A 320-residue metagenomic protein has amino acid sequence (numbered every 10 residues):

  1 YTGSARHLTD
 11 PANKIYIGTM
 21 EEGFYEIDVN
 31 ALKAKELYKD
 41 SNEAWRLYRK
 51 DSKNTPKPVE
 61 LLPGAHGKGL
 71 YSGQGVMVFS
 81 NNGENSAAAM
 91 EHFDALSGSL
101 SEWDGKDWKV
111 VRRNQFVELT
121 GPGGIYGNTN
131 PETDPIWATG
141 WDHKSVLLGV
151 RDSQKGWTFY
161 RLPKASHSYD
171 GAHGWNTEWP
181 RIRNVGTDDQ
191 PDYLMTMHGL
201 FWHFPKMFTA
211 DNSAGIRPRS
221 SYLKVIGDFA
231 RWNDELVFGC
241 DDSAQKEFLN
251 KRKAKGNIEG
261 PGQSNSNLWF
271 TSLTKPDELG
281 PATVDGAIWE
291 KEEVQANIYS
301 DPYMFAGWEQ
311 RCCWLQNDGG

Functional and structural regions predicted by a protein language model:
Y1-S4, D10, K14, M20-K68 (+4 more regions): Trp- and S/T/G-rich repeat-edge/linker motifs of beta-rich repeat architectures
A12-K14, Q74-V76, T133-I136, D189-D192 (+1 more regions): Short coil/turn segments that connect the beta-strands within blades of beta-propeller domains
T19-M20, F79-G83, W137-D142, Q190-P191 (+2 more regions): Recurrent small/Gly-Pro-centered beta-turn motifs in extracellular repeat architectures
V29, G69-L70, Q74-G83: Compact, aliphatic and Gly/Pro-tolerant "microcore" segments centered on a short helix or tight beta-hairpin and their
P191-T196, K224-K253, F305-W308: Extended polysaccharide-engagement surfaces of secreted carbohydrate-active enzymes
I298-M304: Extracellular, repeat-based ectodomains that mediate carbohydrate processing or recognition
C312-Q316: Short edge beta-strand/loop segments characteristic of extracellular beta-sandwich folds
